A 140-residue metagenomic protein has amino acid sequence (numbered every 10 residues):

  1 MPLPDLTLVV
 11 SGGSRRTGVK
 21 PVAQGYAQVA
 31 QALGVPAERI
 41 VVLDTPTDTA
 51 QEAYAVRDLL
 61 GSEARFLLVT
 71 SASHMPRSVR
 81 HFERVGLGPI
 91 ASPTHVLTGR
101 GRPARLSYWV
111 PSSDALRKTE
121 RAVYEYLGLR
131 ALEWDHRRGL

Functional and structural regions predicted by a protein language model:
M1-W109: A structural signal for short, hydrophobic/glycine-enriched beta-strand patches
V29, V85, P111, L127-L129 (+1 more regions): Generic signature of intrinsically disordered, low-complexity segments enriched in small/polar residues
W109-L116: Flexible glycine/proline-enriched surface loops and loop-helix/loop-strand junctions
K118-L140: A transmembrane-helix-recognition feature enriched in membrane-embedded lipid enzymes and envelope glyco-/phospholipid
